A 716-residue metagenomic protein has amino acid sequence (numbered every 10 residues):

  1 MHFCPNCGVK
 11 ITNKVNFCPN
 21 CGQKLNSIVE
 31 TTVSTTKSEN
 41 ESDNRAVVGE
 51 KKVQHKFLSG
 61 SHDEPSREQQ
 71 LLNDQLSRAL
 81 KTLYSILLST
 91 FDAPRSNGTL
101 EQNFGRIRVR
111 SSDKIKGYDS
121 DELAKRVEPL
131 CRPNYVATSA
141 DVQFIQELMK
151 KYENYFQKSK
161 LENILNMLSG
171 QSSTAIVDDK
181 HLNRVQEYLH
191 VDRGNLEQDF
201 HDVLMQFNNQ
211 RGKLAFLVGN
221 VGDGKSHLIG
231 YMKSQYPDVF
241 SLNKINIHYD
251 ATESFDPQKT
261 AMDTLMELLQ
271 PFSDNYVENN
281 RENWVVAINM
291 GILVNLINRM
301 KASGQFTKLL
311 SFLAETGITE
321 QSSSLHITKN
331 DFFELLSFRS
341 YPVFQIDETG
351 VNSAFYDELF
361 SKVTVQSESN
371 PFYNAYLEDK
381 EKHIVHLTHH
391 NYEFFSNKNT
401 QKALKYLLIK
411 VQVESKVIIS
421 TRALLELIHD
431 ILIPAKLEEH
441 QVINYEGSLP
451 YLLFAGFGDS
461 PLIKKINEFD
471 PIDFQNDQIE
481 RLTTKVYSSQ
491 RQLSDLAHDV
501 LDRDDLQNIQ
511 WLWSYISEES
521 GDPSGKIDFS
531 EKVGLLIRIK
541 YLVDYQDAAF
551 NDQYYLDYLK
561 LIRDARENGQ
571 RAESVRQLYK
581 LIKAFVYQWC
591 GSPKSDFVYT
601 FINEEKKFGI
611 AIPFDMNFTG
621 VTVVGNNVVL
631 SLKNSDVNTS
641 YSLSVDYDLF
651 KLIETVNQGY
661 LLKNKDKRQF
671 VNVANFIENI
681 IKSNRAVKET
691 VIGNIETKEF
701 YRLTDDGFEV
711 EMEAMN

Functional and structural regions predicted by a protein language model:
M1-V33: Cys/His-rich metal-coordination motifs, chiefly Zn-binding "fingers/knuckles"
I176-M205: N-terminal pre-Walker A segment at the start of P-loop NTPase domains
Q210-H227: Walker A/P-loop nucleotide-binding motif
H227-F240: P-loop NTPase Walker A phosphate-binding motif
D238-T264: AAA+/P-loop NTPase substrate/partner-engagement loops
E315-N374: Conserved small helical "lid"/interfacial subdomain of P-loop NTPases
N352-Y599, N603: Extended alpha-helical coiled-coil/bundle linker/stalk regions that scaffold oligomerization and domain organization
N508-N716: Long C-terminal appendages of very large multidomain proteins
